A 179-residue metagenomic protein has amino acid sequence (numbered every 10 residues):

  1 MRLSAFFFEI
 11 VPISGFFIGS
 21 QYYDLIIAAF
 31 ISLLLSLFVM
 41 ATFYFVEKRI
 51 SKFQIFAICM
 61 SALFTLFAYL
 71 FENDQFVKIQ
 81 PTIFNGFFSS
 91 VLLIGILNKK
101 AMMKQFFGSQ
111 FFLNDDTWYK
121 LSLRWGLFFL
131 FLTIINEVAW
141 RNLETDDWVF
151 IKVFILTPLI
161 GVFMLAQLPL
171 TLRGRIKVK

Functional and structural regions predicted by a protein language model:
S20-L34, T82-S89, F154-P158: Structural signature of hydrophobic alpha-helical transmembrane segments
Y22-I26, F45-I50, L70-K78, L143-D147: Membrane-interface helix caps and helix-loop-helix hairpins in membrane proteins
F38-R49, Q167-T171: C-terminal ends of transmembrane helices
S51-A62, I79-G86: Cytoplasmic-side transmembrane-helix entry/capping segments in multi-pass membrane proteins
F67-D74, R124-N142: Hydrophobic alpha-helical transmembrane segments in multi-pass integral membrane proteins
N98-G108: Juxtamembrane/interfacial segments flanking transmembrane helices
F106-L127: Membrane-helix boundary/juxtamembrane motif in polytopic membrane proteins
V149-L165: Small-residue-rich transmembrane alpha-helices that serve as helix-helix interface/gating elements in multipass
